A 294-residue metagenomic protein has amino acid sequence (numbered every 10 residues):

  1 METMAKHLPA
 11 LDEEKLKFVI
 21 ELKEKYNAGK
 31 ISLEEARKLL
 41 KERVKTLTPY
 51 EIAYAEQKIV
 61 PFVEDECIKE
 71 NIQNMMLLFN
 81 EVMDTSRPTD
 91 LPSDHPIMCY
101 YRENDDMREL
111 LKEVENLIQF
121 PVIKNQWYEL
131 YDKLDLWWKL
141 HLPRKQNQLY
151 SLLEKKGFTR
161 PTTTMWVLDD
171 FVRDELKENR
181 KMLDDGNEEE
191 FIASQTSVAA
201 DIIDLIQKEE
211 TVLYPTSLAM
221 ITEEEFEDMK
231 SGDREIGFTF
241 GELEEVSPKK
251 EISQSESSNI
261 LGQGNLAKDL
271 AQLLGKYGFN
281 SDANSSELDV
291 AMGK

Functional and structural regions predicted by a protein language model:
M1-K139, P143-G293: Small-residue-biased structural context
